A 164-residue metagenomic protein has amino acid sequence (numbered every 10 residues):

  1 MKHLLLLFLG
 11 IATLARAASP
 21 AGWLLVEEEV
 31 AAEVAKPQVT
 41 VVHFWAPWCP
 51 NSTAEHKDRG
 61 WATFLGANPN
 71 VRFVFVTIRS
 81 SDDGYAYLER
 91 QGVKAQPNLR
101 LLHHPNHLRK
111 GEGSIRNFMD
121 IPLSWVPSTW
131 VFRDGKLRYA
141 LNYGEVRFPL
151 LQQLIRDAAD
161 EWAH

Functional and structural regions predicted by a protein language model:
H3-T13: Sec-dependent N-terminal signal peptides
A15-K36, N98-L99, H103-P105: N-terminal "domain-start" segment that seeds a small globular fold
A18-W23, L154-H164: Non-globular targeting/processing and membrane-anchoring segments
V34-P50: Short active-site neighborhood of thiol/selenol oxidoreductases, capturing the structured segment around
K36-T40, P69-R72, A95-P97, V126: Loop/turn elements at helix/coil->beta-strand transitions in domains of secreted/extracellular proteins
A46-N51, I78-D83, N106-R109, L137 (+1 more regions): Solvent-exposed loop/turn segments at secondary-structure junctions within structured extracellular/periplasmic domains
T53-A95, L108-S114: Structural microenvironment flanking redox-active thiols in thiol-disulfide oxidoreductases
H107-Q153: Thiol/disulfide oxidoreductase modules built on the thioredoxin-like
